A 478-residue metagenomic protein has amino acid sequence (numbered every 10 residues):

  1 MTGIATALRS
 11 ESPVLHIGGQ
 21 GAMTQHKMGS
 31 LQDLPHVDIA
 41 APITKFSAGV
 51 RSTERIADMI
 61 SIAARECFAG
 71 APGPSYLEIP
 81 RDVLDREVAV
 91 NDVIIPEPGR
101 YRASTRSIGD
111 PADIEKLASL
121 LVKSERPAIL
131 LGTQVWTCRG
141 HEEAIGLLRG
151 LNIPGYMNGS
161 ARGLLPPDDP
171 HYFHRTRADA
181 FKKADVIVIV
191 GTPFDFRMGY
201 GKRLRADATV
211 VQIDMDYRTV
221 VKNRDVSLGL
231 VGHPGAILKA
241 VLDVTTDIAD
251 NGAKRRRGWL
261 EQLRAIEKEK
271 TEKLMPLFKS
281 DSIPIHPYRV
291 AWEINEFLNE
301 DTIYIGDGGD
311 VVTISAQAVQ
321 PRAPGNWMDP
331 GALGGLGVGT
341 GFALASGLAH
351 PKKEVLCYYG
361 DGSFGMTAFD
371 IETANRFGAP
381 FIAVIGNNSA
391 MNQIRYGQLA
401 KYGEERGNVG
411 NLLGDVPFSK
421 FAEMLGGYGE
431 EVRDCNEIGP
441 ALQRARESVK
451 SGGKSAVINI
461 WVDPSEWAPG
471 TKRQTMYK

Functional and structural regions predicted by a protein language model:
M1-A249, K254, E293, F297-E300 (+7 more regions): N-terminal alpha/beta PP-like core and its mobile active-site loop of ThDP/TPP-dependent enzymes
M1-M23, R177, K183-V186, G191-D195 (+2 more regions): Thiamine diphosphate
M28-S30, A103-K116, I285-H286, G308-V311 (+3 more regions): A general structural motif
Q32, D82-V83, D216, D307-V312 (+2 more regions): Short glycine-enriched loops at secondary-structure junctions
P72-Y76, I248-I266, G453-V457: Flexible, glycine/charged-enriched surface loops at secondary-structure junctions
R205, R376-P469, Q474-Y477: Thiamine diphosphate
V210, I294, G306, A345 (+6 more regions): Hydrophobic, well-ordered secondary-structure elements that form the walls of internal hydrophobic environments
R264-G347: Active-site diphosphate/adenylate-binding microenvironment
